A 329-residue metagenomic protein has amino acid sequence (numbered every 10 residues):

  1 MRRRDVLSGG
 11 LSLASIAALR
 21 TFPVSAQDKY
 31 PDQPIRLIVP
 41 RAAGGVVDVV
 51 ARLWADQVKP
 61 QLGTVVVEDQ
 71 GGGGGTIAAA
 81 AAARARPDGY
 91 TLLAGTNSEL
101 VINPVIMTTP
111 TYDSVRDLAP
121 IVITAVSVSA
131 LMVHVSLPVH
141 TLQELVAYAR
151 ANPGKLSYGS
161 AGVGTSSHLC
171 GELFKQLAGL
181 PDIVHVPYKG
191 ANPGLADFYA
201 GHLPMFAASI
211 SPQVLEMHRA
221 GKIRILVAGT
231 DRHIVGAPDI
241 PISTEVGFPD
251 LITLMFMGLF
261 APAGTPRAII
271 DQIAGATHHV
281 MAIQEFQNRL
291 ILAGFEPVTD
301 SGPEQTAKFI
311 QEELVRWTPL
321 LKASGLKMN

Functional and structural regions predicted by a protein language model:
D5-S25: N-terminal export signals
F22, A26-V115, K155, V163 (+3 more regions): N-terminal (or domain-start) structured segment
D32, V58-L62, A178-G179, E245-L254 (+1 more regions): A short C-terminal helix-loop "cap" of Rossmann-like NAD(P)-dependent dehydrogenase/epimerase domains
D32-P34, R219, E245, R267-N329: An extracytoplasmic/periplasmic, membrane-proximal ligand-sensing/linker region
A42-G44, N97-S98, V126, H134-V139 (+5 more regions): Short coil/turn segments
R84-Y90, V105-P193, S243, F256-R289: Hinge/capping helix and adjacent helix->loop/strand transition within the periplasmic-binding protein
S98-T109, K175-L177, M205-I240: A ligand-binding cleft/hinge motif common to bilobed small-molecule-binding domains
